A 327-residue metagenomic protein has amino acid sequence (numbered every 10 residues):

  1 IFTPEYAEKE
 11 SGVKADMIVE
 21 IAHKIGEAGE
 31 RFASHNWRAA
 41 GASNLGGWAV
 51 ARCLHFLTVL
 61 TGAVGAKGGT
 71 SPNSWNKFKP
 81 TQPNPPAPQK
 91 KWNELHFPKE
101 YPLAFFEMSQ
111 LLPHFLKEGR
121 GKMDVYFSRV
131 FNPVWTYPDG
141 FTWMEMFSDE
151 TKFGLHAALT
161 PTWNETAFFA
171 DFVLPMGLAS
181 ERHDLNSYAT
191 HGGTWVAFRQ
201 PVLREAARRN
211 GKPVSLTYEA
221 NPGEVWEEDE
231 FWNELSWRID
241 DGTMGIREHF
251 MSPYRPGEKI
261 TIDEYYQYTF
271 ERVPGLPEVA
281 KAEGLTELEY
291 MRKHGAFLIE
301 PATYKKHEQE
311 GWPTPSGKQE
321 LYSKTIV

Functional and structural regions predicted by a protein language model:
I1-A33, W37-C53, T61-A66, S74 (+1 more regions): Non-catalytic alpha/beta scaffold blocks inside enzyme catalytic domains
W37, L60, R129, P315 (+1 more regions): Structured loops at beta-to-helix junctions and adjacent beta-edge loops in soluble globular domains
L57: Conserved hydrophobic/aromatic pocket- or pore-lining residues that grip, position, or stack substrates in active sites
V64-N93: Short connector loops at secondary-structure junctions
P83-P88, L185, A302-Y304: Disordered, low-complexity tails and leader-like regions
P88-L95, Y101, G317-Y322: Intrinsically disordered low-complexity regions specifically enriched for long asparagine
R255-V327: Long, low-complexity segments enriched in small/aliphatic residues
